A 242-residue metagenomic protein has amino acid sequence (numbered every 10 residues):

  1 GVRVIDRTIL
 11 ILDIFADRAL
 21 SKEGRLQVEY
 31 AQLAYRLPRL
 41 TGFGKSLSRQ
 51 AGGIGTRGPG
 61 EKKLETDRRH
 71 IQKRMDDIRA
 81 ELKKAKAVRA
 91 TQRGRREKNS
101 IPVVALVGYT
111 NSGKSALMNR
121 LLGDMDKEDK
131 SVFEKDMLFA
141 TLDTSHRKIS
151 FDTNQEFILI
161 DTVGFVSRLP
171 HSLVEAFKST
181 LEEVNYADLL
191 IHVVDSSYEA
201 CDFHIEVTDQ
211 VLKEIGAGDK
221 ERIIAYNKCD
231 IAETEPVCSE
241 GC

Functional and structural regions predicted by a protein language model:
G1-R3, F151-E156, F177-C242: Conserved C-terminal guanine-recognition region of P-loop GTPase G domains, centered on the G4
G1-V103: Conserved P-loop NTPase architecture
A34, P38-T41, K45, D76-R79 (+8 more regions): Signal for well-folded cores of large energy- and translation-related assemblies
K63, G94-K98, Y109, F139-T141 (+2 more regions): Replace "in large, NTP-powered and nucleic-acid-processing enzymes" with "in large, NTP-powered factors and other
E97-S100, T110-G113, D152-E156, G218: Short flexible coil/turn linkers enriched for glycine and charged/polar residues that connect secondary-structure
N99-P102, L122-Q155, H171-A176, C201 (+1 more regions): Switch I (effector-binding) loop of TRAFAC-class P-loop GTPase G-domains
V103-D126: Glycine-rich phosphate-binding P-loop
D161: Conserved active-site aspartate in kinases
